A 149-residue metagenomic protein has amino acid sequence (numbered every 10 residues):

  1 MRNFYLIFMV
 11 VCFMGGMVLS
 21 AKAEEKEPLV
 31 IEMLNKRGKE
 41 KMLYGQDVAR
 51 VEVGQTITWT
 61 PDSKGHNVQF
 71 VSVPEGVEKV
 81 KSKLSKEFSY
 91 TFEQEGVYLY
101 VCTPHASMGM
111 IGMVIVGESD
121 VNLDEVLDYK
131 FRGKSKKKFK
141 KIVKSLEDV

Functional and structural regions predicted by a protein language model:
M1-F4: Positively charged n-region of N-terminal signal peptides that target proteins for export
I7-G16: Bacterial N-terminal signal peptides
A21-V149: Extracytoplasmic copper-binding redox domains, predominantly the cupredoxin/blue-copper superfamily
